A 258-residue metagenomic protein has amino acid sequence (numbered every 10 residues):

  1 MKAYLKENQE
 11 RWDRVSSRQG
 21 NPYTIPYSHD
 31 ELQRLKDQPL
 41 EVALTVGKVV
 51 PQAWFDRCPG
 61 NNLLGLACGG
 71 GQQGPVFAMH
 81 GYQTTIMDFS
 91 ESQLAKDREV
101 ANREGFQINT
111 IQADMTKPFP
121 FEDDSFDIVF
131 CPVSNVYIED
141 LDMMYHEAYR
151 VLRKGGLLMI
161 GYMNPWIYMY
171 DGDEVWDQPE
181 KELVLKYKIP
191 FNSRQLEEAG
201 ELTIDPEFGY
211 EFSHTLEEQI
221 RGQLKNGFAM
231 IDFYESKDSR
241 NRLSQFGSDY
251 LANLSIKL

Functional and structural regions predicted by a protein language model:
M1-P59, Q72-V76, V100: Conserved class I S-adenosyl-L-methionine
D56, N61-P118: Class I SAM-dependent methyltransferase SAM/SAH-binding core
T116-I128: A short acidic, Gly/Pro-enriched loop at the edge of an enzyme's catalytic core that lines a small-molecule cofactor
D127-D142: A short SAM/SAH-binding and catalytic strip from SAM-dependent methyltransferases
D142-L157: A short glycine-rich, Lys/Arg-flanked "PGG" loop and its adjoining helix->strand segment in the class I
L157-E197: Conserved class I S-adenosyl-L-methionine
Y210-F233: Short alpha-helix
N226-F228, R242-L258: Core SAM-dependent methyltransferase catalytic element
